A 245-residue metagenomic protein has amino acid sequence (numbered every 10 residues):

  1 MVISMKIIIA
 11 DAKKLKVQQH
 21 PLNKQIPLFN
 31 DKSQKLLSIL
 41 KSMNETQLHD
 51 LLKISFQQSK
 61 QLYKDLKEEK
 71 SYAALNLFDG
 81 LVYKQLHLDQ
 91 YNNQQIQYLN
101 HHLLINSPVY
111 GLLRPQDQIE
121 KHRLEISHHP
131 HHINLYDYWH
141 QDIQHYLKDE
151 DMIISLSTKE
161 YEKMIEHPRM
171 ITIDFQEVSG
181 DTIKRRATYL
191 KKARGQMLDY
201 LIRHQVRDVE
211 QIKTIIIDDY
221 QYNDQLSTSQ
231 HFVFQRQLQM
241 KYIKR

Functional and structural regions predicted by a protein language model:
M1, L62-D65, Q85, Q176 (+1 more regions): Generic signal for short, ordered secondary-structure residues within or immediately flanking folded domains
V2-I7: Extreme N-terminal starter segment of soluble prokaryotic enzymes
I8-A10, K14-Q90: Active-site helix-to-loop segments that bind/position phosphate- or nucleotide-bearing substrates and donors across
L88-K241: Internal, well-folded beta-alpha domain core
